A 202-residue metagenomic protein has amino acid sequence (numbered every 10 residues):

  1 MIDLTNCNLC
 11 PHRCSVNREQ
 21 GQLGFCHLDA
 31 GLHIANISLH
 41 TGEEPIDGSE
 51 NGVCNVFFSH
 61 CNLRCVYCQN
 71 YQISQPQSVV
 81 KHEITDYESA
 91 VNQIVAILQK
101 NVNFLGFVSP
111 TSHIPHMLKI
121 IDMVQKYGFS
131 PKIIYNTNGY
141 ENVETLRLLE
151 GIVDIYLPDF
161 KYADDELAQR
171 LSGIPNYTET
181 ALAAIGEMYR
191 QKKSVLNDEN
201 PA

Functional and structural regions predicted by a protein language model:
M1-N62, V66, N70-Q77: N-terminal [4Fe-4S]-dependent radical SAM core
V53, H82, G173-N176: Short alpha-helix boundary/capping segments
V56, K81-E88: Residues at secondary-structure transition points
L63, T85-A96: Short, charged beta->alpha transition segments
V66-N70, Q77-H82, M117-I120, T145-L146: Short, conserved acidic/polar surface loops in the N-terminal third of protein domains
Q75-I84, F104-S109: Glycine-rich phosphate-binding "P-loop"
V91-A202: Conserved AdoMet/S-adenosylmethionine-binding subsite of the radical SAM
